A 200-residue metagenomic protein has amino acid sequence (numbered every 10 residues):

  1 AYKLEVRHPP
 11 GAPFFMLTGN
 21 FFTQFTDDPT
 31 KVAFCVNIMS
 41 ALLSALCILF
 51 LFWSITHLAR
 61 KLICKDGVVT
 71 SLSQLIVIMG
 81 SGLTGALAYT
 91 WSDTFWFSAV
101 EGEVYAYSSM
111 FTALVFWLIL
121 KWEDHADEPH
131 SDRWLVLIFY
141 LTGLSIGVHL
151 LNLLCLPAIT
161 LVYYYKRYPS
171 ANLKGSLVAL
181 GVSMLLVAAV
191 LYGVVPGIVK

Functional and structural regions predicted by a protein language model:
K3-T30, F34, A41-L42, L49: Short hydrophobic/aromatic helix or loop-helix immediately within or flanking a transmembrane segment in polytopic
L4, P29-N37, L62-I76, G82-S109 (+2 more regions): Aromatic- and kink-enriched transmembrane "portal" helix at the membrane-lumen/periplasm boundary that abuts
G19, T23, D27, F52-R60 (+7 more regions): Membrane-water interface at transmembrane helix exits
I38-T70, A113-L118: Transmembrane-helix motifs of polytopic, lipid-linked glycan transferases
L42-A45, L49, G102, A106-W117 (+2 more regions): Alpha-helical transmembrane segments of multi-pass membrane proteins
A59, I63-G80, P129-R133, A171-V178: Membrane-interfacial loop-to-helix junctions in multi-pass inner-membrane proteins
L72, I76, V115-L135, V162-A171: Membrane-interface transmembrane helices that cradle and orient dolichyl/undecaprenyl
E123, C155-A188, Y192-K200: Perimembrane helix-loop-helix junctions
